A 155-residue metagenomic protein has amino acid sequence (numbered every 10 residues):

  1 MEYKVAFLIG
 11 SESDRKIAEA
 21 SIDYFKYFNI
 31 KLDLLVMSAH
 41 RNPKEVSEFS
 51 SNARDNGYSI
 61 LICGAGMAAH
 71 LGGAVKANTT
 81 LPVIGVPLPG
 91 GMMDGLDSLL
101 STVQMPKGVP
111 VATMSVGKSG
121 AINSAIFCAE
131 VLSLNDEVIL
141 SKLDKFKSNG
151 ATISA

Functional and structural regions predicted by a protein language model:
E2-K4, F28-K31, N56-S59, T79-P82 (+1 more regions): Short coil/turn connectors at secondary-structure junctions
Y3, I9-K16, D94-A155: C-terminal binding/interaction regions
Y3-R41: Glycine-rich phosphate/diphosphate-binding loop of Rossmann-like nucleotide-binding domains
K4-I9, D33-L35, L61-C63, I84 (+1 more regions): Short glycine-rich or small-residue beta-strand-to-loop segments that form or flank ligand, phosphate, metal/Fe-S
E12, M37-A39, G66-M67, L88-G91 (+1 more regions): Short, ordered loop/turn segments at secondary-structure junctions
D14-E19, P43-V46, M67-A74, M93-L96 (+1 more regions): Short glycine/serine/threonine-rich phosphate/pyrophosphate-binding segments that cradle anionic phosphate groups
L34-D55: N-terminal beta-loop-helix "entrance" segment that forms/cooperates in small-molecule cofactor or anionic ligand
F49-P87, G91: Glycine-rich phosphate-binding loop
